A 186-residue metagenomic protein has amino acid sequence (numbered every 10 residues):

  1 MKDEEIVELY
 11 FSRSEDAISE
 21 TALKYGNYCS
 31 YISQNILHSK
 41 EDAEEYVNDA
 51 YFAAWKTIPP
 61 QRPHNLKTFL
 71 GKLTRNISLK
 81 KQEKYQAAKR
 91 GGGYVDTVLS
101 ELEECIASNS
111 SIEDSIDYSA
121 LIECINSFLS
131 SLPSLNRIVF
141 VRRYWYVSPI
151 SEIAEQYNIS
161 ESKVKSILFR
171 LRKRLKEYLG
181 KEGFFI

Functional and structural regions predicted by a protein language model:
V7-Y31, N35: A short, charge-rich alpha-helical start-of-domain segment used by transcription regulators
F11-S12, N48-L66, K84: Sigma70-family region 2
T21, Y25, C29, A50 (+4 more regions): Residue-level preference for hydrophobic side chains embedded in well-ordered alpha helices
A22, S30, K40-T57: Conserved RNAP core-binding helix
K24-G26, I36, V141-S148, L168: Short helix-capping/turn signature of helix-turn-helix
N65, I125-F128, N136, W145 (+1 more regions): DNA-recognition helix of helix-turn-helix
K72-Y94: Arg/Lys-rich amphipathic alpha helix in sigma70-family domain 2
S100-S130: Acidic, proline/glycine-rich intrinsically disordered inter-domain spacer in sigma factors
